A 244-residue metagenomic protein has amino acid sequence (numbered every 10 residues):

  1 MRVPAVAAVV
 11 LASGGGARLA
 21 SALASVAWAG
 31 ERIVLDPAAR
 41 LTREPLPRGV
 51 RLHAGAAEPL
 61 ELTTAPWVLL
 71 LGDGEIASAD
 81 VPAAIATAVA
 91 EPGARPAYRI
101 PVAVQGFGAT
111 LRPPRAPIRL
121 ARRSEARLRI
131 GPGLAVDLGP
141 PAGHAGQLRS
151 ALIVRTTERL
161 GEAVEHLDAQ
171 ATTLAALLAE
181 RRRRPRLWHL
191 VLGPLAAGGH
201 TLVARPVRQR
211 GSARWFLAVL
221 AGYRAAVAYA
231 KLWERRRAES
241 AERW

Functional and structural regions predicted by a protein language model:
A5-A7, E31: Cell-envelope/extracellular polymer assembly enzymes that use nucleotide-activated donors
V9-W28: Short, well-formed alpha-helical segments that are part of the catalytic scaffolds of diverse glycosyltransferases
S21-S25, E58, A84: A short acidic, amphipathic alpha-helical/loop segment
G30-R32, L46-A54, G143-L148: Active-site regions of enzymes building and remodeling cell-envelope glycoconjugates
D36-P37: Acidic ATP/Mg2+-coordinating residue in the GHKL
R40-P66: Active-site-proximal specificity loops/subdomain of glycosyltransferases
L60, P66-V68, S78-E239: Catalytic-site signature of metal-activated, phosphate-bearing donor transferases, centered on the GT-A/GT-A-like
L69-D73: Catalytic metal- and UDP-sugar-binding loop of GT-A-like glycosyltransferases, i.e., residues flanking the conserved
